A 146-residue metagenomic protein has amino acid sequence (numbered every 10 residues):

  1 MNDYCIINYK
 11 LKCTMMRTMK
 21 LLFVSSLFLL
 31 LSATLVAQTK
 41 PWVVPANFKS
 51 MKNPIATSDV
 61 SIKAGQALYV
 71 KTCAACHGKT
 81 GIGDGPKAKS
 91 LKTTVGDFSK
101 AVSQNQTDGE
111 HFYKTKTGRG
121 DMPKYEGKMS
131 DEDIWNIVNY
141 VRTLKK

Functional and structural regions predicted by a protein language model:
M1-M16: Short, Lys/Arg-enriched N-terminal segments with co-localized hydrophobic residues within the first ~10-30 amino acids
C13-S26: Bacterial N-terminal signal peptides that target proteins for export
L31-A37: Sec/Tat signal peptide C-region and signal peptidase I cleavage site
T39-L68: Electrostatic cytochrome c docking/interface patches
V43-V44, P86-S90: Short, flexible, mixed-charge acidic loops at enzyme active sites
D59-I82, A88, E110, K114-T117: Sequence/structural segment immediately N-terminal to covalent heme-attachment motifs in c-type and related
I82, T143-K146: Inter-heme linker and motif-flanking segments adjacent to c-type heme-binding CXXCH motifs in c-type cytochromes
K92-L144: Extracytoplasmic electron-transfer domains, predominantly the class I c-type cytochrome c fold
